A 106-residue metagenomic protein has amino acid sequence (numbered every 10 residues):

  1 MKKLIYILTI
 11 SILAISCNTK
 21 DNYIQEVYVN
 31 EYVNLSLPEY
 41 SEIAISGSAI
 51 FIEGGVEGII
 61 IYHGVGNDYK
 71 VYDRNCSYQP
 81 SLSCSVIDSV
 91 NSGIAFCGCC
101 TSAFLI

Functional and structural regions predicted by a protein language model:
K2-I7: Sec-dependent signal peptide recognition, specifically the positively charged N-region followed immediately by
L13-S16: C-terminal motif of bacterial Sec signal peptides marking the signal peptidase cleavage site
N18-S92, A103-I106: N-terminal pre-ligand scaffold of iron-sulfur
A95-C97: Compact Cys/His-rich metal-coordination microdomains
